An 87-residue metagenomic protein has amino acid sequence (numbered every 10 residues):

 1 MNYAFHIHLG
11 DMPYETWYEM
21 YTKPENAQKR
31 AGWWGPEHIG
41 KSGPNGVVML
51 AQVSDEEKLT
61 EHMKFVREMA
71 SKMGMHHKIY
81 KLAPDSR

Functional and structural regions predicted by a protein language model:
M1-S71, K78-R87: Short S/T/G/P-rich N-terminal loop/turn motif that feeds into the first structured element of a domain
